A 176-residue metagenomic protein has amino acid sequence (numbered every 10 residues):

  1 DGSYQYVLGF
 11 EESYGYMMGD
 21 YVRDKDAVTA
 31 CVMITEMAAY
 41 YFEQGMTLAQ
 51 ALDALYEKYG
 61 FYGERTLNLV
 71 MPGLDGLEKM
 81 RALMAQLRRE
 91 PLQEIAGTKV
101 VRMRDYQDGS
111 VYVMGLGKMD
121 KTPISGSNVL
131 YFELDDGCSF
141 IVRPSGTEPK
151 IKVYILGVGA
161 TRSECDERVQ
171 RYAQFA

Functional and structural regions predicted by a protein language model:
D1-R143, T161-E167, A173-A176: Phosphate-binding and adjacent anionic-ligand microenvironments
F140-V142, I151-G157: Short, well-ordered beta-strand elements
G146-E148: A generic beta-sheet turn/junction motif
